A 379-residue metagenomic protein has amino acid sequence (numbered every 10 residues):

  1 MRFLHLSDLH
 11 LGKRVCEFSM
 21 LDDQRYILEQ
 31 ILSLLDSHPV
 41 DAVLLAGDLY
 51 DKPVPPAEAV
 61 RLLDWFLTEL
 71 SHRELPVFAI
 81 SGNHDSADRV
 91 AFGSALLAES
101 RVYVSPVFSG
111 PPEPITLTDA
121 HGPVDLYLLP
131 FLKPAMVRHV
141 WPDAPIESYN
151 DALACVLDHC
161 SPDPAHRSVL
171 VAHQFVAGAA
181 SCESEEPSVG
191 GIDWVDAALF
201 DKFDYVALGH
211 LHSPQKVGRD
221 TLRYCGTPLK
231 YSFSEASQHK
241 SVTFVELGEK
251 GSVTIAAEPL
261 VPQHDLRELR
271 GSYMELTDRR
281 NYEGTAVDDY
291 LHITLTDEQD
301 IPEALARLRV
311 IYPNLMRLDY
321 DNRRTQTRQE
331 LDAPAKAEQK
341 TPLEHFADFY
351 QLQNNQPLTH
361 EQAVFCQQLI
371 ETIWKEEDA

Functional and structural regions predicted by a protein language model:
M1-T68, H72, E361-T372, E376: N-terminal active-site segment of His-dependent metallophosphoesterases
D8, L28, V43, D48 (+8 more regions): Divalent metal-coordination and catalytic microenvironments
L35-P39, D119-H121, P162-A165, G284-A286: Glycine-rich phosphate-binding loop signature in dinucleotide/nucleotide-binding domains
S37, A42, L247-A379: Accessory, non-catalytic peripheral segments of nucleic-acid enzymes
P55, H84-G218: His/Asp/Glu-rich metal-coordinating catalytic cores of metallo-dependent phosphodiesterases/hydrolases acting on
H72-V77, H166: A short helix->loop->beta-strand "cap" motif at the edges of active sites that frequently abuts
L75-I80, V102-Y103: Hydrophobic or amphipathic alpha-helical targeting/insertion segments
P112-V124, L129, L222-V287: Binuclear metal-dependent phosphoesterase catalytic core
